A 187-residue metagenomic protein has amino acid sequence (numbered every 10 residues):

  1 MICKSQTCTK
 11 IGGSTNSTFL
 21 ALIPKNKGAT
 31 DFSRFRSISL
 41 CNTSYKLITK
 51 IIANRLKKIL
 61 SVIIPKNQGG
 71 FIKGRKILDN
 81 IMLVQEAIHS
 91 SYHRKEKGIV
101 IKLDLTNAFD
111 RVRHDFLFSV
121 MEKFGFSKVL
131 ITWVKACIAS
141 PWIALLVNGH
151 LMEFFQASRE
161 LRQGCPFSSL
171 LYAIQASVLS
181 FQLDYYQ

Functional and structural regions predicted by a protein language model:
M1-Q187: Nucleotidyl polymerases of mobile genetic elements and RNA viruses
